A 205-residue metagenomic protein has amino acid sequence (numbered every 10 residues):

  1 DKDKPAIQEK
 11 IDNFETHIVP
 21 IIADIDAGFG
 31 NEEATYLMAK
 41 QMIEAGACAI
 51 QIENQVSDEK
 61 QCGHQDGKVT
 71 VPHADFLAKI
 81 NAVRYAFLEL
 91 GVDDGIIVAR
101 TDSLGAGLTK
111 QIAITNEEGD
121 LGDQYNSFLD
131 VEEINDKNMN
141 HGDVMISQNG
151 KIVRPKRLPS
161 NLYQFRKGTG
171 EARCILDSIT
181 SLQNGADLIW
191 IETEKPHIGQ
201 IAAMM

Functional and structural regions predicted by a protein language model:
D1-M205: Alpha/beta enzyme core
